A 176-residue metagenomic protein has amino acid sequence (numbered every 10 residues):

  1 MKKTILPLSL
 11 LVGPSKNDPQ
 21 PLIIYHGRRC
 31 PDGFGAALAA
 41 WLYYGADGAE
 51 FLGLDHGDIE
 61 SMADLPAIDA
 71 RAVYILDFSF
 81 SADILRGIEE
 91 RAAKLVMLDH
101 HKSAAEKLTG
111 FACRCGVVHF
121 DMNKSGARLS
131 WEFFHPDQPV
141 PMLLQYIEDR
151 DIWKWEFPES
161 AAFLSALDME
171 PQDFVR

Functional and structural regions predicted by a protein language model:
M1-M169: Replace "Mg2+/Mn2+-dependent" with "divalent metal-dependent
